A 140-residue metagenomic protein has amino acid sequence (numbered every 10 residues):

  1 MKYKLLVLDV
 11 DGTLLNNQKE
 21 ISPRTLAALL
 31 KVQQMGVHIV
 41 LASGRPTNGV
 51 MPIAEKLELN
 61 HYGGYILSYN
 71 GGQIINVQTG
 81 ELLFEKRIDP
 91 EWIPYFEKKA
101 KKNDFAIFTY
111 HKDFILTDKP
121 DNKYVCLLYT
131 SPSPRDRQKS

Functional and structural regions predicted by a protein language model:
K2-K4, Y62-G63: Short loop/turn microsegments at loop-to-beta-strand junctions
K4, R45, R137-K139: Basic side chains
K4-N17: Asp-based phosphoryl-transfer active-site loop
T13, A42-S43, T130: Ser/Thr-glycine-rich phosphate-binding loops at phosphate-binding pockets of nucleotides, nucleotide cofactors
K19-I21: Polybasic, low-complexity association/targeting segments
L26-V125: Active-site phosphate-binding/coordination module
Y129-Q138: Conserved small/polar residues in nucleotide/adenosyl-binding loops
